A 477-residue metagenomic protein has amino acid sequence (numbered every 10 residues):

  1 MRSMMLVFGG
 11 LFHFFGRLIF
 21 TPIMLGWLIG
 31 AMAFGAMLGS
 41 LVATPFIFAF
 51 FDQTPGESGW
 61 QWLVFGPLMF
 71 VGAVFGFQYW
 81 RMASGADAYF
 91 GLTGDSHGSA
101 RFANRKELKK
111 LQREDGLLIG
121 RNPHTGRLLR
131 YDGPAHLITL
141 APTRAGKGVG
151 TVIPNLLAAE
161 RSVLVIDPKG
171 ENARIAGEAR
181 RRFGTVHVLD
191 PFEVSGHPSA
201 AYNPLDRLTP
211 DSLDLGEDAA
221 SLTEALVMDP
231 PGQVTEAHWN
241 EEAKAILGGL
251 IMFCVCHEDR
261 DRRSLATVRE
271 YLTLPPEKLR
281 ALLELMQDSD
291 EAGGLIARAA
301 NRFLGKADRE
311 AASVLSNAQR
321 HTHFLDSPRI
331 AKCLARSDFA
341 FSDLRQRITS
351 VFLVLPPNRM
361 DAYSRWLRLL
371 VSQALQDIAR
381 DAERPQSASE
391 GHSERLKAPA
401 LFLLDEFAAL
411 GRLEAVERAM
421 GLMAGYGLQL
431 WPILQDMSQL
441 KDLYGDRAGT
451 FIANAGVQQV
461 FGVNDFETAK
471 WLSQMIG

Functional and structural regions predicted by a protein language model:
M1-A145, V149-V152, S195, P204: Basic- and hydrophobic-enriched, low-structure N-terminal and domain-boundary segments that flank ATP-binding catalytic
S3-G26, H124, L128, G133-L428 (+3 more regions): P-loop NTPase motor domains
A31, V64-G66, S84, D206 (+4 more regions): Short, isolated positions within intrinsically disordered regulatory regions of eukaryotic proteins
V42-A43, Q346, F451-I452: Short alpha-helix boundary/capping motifs
M420-G477: Conserved ATP-driven motor cores of ASCE-family P-loop NTPases powering translocation/secretion/packaging/pilus
